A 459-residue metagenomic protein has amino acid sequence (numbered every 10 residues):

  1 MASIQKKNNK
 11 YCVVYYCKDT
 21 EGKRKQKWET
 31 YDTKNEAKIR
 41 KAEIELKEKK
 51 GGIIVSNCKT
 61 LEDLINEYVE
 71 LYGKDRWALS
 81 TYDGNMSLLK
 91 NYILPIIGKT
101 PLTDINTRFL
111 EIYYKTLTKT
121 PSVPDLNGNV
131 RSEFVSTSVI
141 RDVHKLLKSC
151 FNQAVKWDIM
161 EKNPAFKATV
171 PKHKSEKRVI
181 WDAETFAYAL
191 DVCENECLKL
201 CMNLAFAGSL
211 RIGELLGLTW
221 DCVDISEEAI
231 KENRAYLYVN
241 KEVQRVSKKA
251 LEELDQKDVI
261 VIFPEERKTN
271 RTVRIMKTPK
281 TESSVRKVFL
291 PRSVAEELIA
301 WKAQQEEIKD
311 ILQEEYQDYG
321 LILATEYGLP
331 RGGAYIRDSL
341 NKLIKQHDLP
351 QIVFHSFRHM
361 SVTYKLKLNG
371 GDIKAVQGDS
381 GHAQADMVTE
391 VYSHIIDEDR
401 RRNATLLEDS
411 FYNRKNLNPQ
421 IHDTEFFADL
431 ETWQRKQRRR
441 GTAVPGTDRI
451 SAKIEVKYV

Functional and structural regions predicted by a protein language model:
S3, E70-W157, S175, L329-Y335 (+1 more regions): N-terminal core-binding DNA-recognition domain of tyrosine site-specific recombinases/integrases
K7-R108, E306-Q317, D397, I421: N-terminal DNA-binding module of tyrosine recombinases/phage integrases
V14-C17, R267-I275, T281-P350: Active-site/catalytic core of tyrosine-dependent DNA strand-transfer enzymes
V123-L126, E133-T137, R141-V143, K156 (+5 more regions): Basic, Lys/Arg- and aromatic-enriched nucleic-acid-binding interface segment
S138, K156, N203, A207 (+5 more regions): C-terminal catalytic core of tyrosine-transesterase DNA break-rejoin enzymes
K172, I180, K231-R234, K241-R245 (+1 more regions): Catalytic-site neighborhood detector that most strongly recognizes the C-terminal catalytic loop/helix of tyrosine
C222-K231, G332, Q351, G370-S393: Short, polar N-cap/turn motifs at the start of nucleic acid-interacting alpha helices
I225-Y236, K241-E282, V294, T405-V459: C-terminal secondary-structure termini that scaffold catalytic or DNA-interacting sites
